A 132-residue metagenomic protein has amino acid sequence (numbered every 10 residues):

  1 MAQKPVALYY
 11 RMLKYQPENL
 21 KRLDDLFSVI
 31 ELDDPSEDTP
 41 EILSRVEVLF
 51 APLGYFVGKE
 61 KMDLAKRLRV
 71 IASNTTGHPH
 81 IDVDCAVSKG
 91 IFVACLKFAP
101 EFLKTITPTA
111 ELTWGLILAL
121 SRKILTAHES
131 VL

Functional and structural regions predicted by a protein language model:
M1-V48, P52: N-terminal glycine-/charge-rich "phosphate-binding" loop or analogous flexible N-terminal tail
E47-L132: Phosphate/diphosphate ligand-binding glycine-rich loop within oxidoreductases
